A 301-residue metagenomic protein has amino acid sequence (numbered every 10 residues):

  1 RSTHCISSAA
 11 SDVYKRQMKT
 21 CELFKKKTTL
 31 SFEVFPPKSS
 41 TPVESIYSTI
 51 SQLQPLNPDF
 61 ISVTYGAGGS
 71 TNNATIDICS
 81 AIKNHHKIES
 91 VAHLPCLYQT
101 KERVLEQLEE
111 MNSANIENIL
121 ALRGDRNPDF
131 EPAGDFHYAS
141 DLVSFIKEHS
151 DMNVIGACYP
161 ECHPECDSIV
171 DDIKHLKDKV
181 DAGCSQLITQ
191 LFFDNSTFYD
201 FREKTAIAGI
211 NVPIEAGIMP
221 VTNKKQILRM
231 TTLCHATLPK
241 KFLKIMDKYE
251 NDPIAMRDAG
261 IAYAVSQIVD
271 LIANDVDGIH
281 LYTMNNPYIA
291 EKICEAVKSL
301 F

Functional and structural regions predicted by a protein language model:
R1-Y14: Single conserved hydrophobic/aromatic residue that forms the stacking wall/gate of nucleotide- or nucleobase-binding
R16-F32, S39: N-terminal amphipathic alpha-helix/helix-capping segment at the start of soluble metabolic enzymes
T20, G134, Y138-Y159, G209-I261 (+2 more regions): Active-site pocket-lining/capping segments in soluble small-molecule metabolic enzymes
S31-S45, V91-E102, I155-D171, Y249-A262: Active-site mouth loops of central-metabolism enzymes
E33, I61, M111, K179 (+3 more regions): Conserved, mostly hydrophobic/aromatic
V34-P37, T64-G68, H93-Q99, G124-R126 (+5 more regions): Active-site beta-loop-alpha junctions enriched in small/polar residues
V43, G69-A81, T100-E106, R126-I146 (+3 more regions): Active-site-adjacent beta->alpha loops and helix N-cap segments on the catalytic face of soluble alpha/beta enzymes
P287-F301: C-terminal helical cap(s) of enzyme catalytic domains, especially alpha/beta-barrels
